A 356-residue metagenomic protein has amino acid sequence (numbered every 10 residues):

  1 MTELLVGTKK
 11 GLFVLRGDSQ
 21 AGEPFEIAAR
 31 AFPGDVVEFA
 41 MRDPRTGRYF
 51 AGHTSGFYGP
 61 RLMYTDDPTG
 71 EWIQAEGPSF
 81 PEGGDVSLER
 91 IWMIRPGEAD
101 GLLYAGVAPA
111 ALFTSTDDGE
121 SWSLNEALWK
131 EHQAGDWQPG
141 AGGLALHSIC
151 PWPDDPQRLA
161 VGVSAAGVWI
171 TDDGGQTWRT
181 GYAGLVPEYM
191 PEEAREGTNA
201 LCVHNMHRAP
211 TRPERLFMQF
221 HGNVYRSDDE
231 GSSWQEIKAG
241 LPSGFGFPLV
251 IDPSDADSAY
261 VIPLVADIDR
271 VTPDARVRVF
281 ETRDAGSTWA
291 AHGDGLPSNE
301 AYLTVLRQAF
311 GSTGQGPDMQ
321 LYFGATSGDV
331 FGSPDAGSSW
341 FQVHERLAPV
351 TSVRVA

Functional and structural regions predicted by a protein language model:
M1-A356: Extracellular glycan-interacting surfaces
